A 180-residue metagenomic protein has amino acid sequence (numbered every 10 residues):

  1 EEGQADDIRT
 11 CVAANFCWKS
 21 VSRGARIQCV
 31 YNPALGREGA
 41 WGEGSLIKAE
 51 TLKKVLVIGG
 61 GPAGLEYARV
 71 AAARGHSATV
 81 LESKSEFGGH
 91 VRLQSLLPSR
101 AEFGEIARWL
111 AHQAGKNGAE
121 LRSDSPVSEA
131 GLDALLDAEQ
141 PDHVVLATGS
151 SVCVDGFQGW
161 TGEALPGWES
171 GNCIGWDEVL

Functional and structural regions predicted by a protein language model:
E2-Q4, L96-R100, D142: Short, hinge-like loop/turn segments at secondary-structure boundaries
E2-T51: Cysteine-cluster motifs in flexible loop/terminal segments that predominantly coordinate metals
S22, G149-S150: Short glycine-/small-residue-rich Rossmann-like dinucleotide-binding loops
L35-K48, H112-Q113, S151-L180: Glycine-rich dinucleotide-binding loop and its adjacent helix/turn
V57-D124, W168: Beta1-alpha1 glycine-rich phosphate/pyrophosphate-binding loop at the start of Rossmann-like nucleotide-binding domains
G64, E129, S151-C153: Glycine-rich nucleotide phosphate-binding loop and flanking beta-alpha elements of Rossmann-like dinucleotide-binding
L81, P141-G149: Short hydrophobic core segments
R122-L135: A conserved short coil-to-beta-strand element within the FAD-binding core of flavoproteins
